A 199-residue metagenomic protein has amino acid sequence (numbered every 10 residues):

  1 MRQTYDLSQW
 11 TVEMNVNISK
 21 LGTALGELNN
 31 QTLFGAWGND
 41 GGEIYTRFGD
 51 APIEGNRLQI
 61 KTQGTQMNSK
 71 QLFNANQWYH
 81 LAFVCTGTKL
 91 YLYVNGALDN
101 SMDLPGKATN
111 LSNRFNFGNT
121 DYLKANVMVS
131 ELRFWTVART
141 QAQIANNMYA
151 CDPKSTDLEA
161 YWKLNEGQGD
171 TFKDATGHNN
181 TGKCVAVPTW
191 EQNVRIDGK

Functional and structural regions predicted by a protein language model:
M1-W10, Q66-L72, N119-D121, M148-P153: Short surface loop/edge beta-strand patches of beta-sandwich-type extracellular domains that form ligand-contact sites
L7-E13, Q31, W78-H80, G87-K89 (+4 more regions): Extracellular structured ligand-interaction cores
W10-K20, L123-Y149, E159-Q168: Extracellular, beta-strand-rich glycan-interacting domains
E13, T23-G41, N95, A145-Y149 (+1 more regions): Aromatic-rich beta-strand patches that line glycan-recognition/binding surfaces of extracellular proteins
E13-G22, D40-P105, F134, V187-K199: Extracellular glycan-interaction surfaces
W37, Q63, T86, N119-T120 (+2 more regions): Active-site-proximal beta-strand/loop segments in catalytic clefts of secreted hydrolases
M102-V129, K154-E159: Flexible glycan-contacting loops in extracellular carbohydrate-active proteins
A145-K199: Extracytoplasmic low-complexity segments
